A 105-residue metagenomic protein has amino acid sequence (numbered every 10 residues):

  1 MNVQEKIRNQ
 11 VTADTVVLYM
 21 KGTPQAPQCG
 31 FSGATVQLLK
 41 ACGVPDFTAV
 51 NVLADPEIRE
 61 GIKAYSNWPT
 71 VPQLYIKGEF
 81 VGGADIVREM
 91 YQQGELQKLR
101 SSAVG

Functional and structural regions predicted by a protein language model:
M1-R8: Flexible, polar/low-complexity N-terminal or interdomain linker segments that lie immediately upstream of folded
E5, R59-G61: TIR-domain catalytic/interaction hotspot
R8-N9, R88: Short secondary-structure boundary/capping segments
N9-D46: Local sequence-structure signature of Cys/Sec-based thiol-disulfide redox active-site neighborhoods
Y19, Q73-K77: Acidic beta-strand-to-loop metal/phosphate-binding motif
V44-R59, P69: Thiol-based oxidoreductase modules, predominantly thioredoxin-like and allied folds used for disulfide exchange
A64-T70: Thiol/disulfide oxidoreductase modules built on the thioredoxin-like
I76-G105: Non-catalytic, surface beta->alpha helical segment in thiol-disulfide oxidoreductase systems
